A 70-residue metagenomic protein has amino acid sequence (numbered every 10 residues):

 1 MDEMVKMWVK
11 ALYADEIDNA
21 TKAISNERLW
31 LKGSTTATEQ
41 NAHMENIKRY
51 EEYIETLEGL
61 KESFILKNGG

Functional and structural regions predicted by a protein language model:
M1-K32, E62-K67: N-terminal acidic leader/helix
A14, A37-E52: Short, charged, amphipathic alpha-helical segments
N46-G70: Amphipathic alpha-helical coiled-coil segments
